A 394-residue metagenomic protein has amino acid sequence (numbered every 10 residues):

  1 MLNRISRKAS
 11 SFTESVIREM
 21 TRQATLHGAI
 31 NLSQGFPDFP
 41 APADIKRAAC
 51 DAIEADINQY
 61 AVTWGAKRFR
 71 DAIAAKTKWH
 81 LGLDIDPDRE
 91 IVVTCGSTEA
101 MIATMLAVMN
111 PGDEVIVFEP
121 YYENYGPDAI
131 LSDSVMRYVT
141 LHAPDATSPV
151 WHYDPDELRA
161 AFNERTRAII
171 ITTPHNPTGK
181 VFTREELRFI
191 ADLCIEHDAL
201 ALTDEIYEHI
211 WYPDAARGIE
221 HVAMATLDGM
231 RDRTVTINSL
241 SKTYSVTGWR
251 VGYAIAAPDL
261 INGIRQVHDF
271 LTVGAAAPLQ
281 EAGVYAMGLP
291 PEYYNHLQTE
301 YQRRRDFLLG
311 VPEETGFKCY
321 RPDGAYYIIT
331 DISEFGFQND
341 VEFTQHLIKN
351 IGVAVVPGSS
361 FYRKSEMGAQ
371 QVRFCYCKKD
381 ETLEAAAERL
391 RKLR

Functional and structural regions predicted by a protein language model:
M1-I5, S10-S11, V16-G28, F36-A52 (+3 more regions): PLP-dependent class I/II
I57-Y60: A short acidic, glycine-rich active-site loop that binds or catalyzes chemistry on phosphate/adenosine moieties
W64-G65: Short beta-strand to alpha-helix junction loop
